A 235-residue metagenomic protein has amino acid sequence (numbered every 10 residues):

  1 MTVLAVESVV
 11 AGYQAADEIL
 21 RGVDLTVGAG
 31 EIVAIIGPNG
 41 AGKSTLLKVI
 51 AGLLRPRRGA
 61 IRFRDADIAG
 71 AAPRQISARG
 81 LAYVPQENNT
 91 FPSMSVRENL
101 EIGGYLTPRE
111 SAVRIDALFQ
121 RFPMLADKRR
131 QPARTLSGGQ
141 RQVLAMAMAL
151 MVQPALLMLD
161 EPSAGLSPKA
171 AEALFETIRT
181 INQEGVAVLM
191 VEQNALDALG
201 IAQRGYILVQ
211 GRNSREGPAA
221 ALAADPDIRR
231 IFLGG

Functional and structural regions predicted by a protein language model:
M1-V6, V10-G22, A29, A34 (+2 more regions): A short, flexible loop at the N-terminus of ABC-type nucleotide-binding domains that lies
Y13-A15, V96-V113, R121-P123, G217 (+1 more regions): ABC-type ATPase nucleotide-binding domains, specifically the catalytic core motifs of the NBD
I36-P38: The feature captures the beta-strand-to-loop junction immediately N-terminal to the Walker
G59-I68, R79, S111-A117: Conserved ABC transporter NBD signature motif
P132-L136: Conserved ABC ATPase signature
A149-L150: ABC ATPase C-loop
Q153: Conserved catalytic motifs of ABC-family nucleotide-binding domains
L157-E161: Catalytic Walker B motif of ABC-type/P-loop ATPase nucleotide-binding domains
